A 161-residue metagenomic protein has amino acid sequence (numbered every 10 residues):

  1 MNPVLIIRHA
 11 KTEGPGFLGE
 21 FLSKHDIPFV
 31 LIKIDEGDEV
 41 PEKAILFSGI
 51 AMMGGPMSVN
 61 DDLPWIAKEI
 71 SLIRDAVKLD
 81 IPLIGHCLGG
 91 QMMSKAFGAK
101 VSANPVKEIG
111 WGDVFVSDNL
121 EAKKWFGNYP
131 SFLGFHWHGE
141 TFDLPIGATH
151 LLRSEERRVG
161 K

Functional and structural regions predicted by a protein language model:
M1-I81, F115: N-terminal beta1-alpha1 cap of cysteine-dependent amidohydrolase-like domains
T12-E13, Q91, D143: Short alpha-helical
G16-F17, P64, L88, A96 (+1 more regions): Generic recognition of short, well-ordered alpha-helical segments
A76-K100: Catalytic nucleophile loop
F97-K161: Pocket-forming structural segment of enzyme catalytic cores
